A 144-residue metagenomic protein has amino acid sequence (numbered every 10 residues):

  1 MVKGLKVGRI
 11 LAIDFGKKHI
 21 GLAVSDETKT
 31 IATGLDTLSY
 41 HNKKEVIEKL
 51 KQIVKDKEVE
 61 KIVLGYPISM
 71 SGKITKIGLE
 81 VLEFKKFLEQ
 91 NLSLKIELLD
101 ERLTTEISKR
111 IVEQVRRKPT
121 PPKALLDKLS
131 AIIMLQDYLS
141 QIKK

Functional and structural regions predicted by a protein language model:
V2-L11, K18-K144: Phosphate- and other anionic-substrate recognition elements at nucleic-acid/protein interfaces
